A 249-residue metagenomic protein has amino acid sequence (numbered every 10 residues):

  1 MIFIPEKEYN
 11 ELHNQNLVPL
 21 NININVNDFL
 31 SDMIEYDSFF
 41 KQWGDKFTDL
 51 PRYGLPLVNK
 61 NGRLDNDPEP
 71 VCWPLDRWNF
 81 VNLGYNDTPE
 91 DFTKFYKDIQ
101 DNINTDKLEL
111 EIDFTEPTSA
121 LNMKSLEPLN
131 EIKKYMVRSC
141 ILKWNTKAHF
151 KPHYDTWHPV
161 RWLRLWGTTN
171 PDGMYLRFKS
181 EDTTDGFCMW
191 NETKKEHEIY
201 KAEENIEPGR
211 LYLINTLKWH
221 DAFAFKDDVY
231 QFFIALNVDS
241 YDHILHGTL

Functional and structural regions predicted by a protein language model:
M1-L129: Non-heme Fe(II)/2-oxoglutarate
V58-N61, D76, N86, W144 (+3 more regions): Structured loops at beta-to-helix junctions and adjacent beta-edge loops in soluble globular domains
L126-T146, R161: A short glycine-rich, His/Asp/Glu-containing loop-to-beta-strand
M136-S139, H149, W162-R164, G173 (+2 more regions): Extracellular structured ligand-interaction cores
K143-N145, P159-M174, S180, N237: Short, conserved beta-strand element in jelly-roll/cupin
H149-W157: Histidine-centered catalytic micro-motifs
R177-L249: Catalytic core of Fe(II)/2-oxoglutarate
